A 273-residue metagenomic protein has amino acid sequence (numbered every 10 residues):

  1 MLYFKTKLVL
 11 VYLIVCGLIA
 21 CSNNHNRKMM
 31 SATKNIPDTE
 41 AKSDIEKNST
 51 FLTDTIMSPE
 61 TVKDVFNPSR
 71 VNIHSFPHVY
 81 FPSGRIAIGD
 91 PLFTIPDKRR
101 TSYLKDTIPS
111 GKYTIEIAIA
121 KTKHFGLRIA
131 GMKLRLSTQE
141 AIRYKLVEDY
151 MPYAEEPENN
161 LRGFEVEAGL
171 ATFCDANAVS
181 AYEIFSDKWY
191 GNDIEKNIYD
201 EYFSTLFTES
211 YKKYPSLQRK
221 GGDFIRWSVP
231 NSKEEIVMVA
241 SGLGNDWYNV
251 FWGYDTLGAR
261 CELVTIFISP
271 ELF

Functional and structural regions predicted by a protein language model:
M1-V9: Bacterial N-terminal signal peptides that target proteins for export
I19-A20: C-terminal motif of bacterial Sec signal peptides marking the signal peptidase cleavage site
R27-F273: Intrinsically disordered, low-complexity acidic regions enriched in Pro/Ser/Thr
